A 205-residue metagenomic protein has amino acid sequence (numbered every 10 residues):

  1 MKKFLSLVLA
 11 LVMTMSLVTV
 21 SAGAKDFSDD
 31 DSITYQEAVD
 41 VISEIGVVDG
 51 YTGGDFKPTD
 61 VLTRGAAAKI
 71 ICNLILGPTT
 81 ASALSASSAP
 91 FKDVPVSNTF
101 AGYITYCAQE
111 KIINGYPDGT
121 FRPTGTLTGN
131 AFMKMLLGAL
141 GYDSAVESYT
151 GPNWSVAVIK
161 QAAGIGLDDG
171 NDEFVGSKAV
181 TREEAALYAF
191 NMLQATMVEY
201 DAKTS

Functional and structural regions predicted by a protein language model:
K2-Q36, D49-A101, E110-N130, L137-A179 (+1 more regions): Feature responds to low-complexity, polar/acidic, surface-exposed segments characteristic of secreted/exported proteins
V39-V48: Mature N-terminal segment immediately following signal peptide/propeptide cleavage in secreted/periplasmic
F190: Conserved redox-cofactor binding core of oxidoreductases
